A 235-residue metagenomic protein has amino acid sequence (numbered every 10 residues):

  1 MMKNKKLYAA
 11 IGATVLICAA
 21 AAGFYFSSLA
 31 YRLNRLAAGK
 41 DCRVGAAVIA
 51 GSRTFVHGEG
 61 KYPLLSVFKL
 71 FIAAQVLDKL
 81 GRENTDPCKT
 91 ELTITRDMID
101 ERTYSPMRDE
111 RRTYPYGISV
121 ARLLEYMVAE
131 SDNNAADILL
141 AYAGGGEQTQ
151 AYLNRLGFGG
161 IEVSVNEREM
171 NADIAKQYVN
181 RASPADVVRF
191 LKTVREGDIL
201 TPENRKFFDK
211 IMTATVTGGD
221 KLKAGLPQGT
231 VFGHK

Functional and structural regions predicted by a protein language model:
M1-L16: N-terminal Sec-pathway targeting helices
L16-P63: Beta-lactamase-like hydrolase cores
R43, Y116, A136-E196: Mid-domain, small-residue-enriched loop/turn segments at the edges of structured enzyme/sensor domains
P63-D97, M127: Active-site SXXK
S66-I72, Y178-T213: Active-site-proximal alpha-helical segments within enzyme catalytic domains
P87-M107, A143-G145, M212: Acidic helix-start/capping segments at beta-turn-to-alpha-helix junctions
I99-I138, G146: Conserved catalytic neighborhood of penicillin-recognizing serine enzymes
G219-K235: Short, Gly/Ser/Thr-enriched beta-strand-loop segments that form substrate-interacting elements of hydrolase/peptidase
